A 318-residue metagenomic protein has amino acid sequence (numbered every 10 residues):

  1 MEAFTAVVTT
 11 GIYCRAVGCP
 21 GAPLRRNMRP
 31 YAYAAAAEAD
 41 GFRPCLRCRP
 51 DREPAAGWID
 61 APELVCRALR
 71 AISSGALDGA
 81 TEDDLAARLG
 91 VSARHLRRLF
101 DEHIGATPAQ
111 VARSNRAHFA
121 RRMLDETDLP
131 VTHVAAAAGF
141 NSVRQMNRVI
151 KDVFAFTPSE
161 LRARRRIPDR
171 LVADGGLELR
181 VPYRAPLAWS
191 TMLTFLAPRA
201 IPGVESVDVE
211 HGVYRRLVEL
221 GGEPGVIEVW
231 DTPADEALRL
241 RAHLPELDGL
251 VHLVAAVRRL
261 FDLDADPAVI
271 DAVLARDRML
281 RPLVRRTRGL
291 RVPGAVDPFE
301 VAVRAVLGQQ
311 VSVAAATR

Functional and structural regions predicted by a protein language model:
M1-R318: HhH-family (HhH-GPD) DNA N-glycosylase catalytic core used in base-excision repair
